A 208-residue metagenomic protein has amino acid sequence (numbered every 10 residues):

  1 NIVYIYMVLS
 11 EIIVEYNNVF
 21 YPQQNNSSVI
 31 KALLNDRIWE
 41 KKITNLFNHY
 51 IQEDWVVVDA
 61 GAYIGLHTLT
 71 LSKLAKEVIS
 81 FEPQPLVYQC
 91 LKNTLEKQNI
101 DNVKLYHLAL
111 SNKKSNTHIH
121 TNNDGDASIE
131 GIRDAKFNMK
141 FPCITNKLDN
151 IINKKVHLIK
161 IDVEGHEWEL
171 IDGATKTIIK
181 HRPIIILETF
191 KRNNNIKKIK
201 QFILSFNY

Functional and structural regions predicted by a protein language model:
N1-T94, Q98, R133-F141, I152: S-adenosyl-L-methionine
Y4, Q201-Y208: Short, intrinsically disordered, charge-balanced linker/junction segments flanking boundaries in proteins
N35-V58, K104, N116-H118, G131-H181 (+2 more regions): Short internal loop-to-helix segment that lines adenine-nucleotide cofactor pockets
A62-I64, P85, L110-N112, V163-E167 (+1 more regions): Short, glycine/acidic-enriched loop or turn micro-motifs at the edges of active sites
K92-G125: Core alpha/beta nucleotide-donor-binding catalytic domains of modification enzymes
E96-D101, I178-K180, F206-Y208: Short helix-capping segments at alpha-helix termini
L187-T189: A cross-domain feature marking catalytic cores of carbohydrate-active enzymes and several ubiquitous metabolic/repair
